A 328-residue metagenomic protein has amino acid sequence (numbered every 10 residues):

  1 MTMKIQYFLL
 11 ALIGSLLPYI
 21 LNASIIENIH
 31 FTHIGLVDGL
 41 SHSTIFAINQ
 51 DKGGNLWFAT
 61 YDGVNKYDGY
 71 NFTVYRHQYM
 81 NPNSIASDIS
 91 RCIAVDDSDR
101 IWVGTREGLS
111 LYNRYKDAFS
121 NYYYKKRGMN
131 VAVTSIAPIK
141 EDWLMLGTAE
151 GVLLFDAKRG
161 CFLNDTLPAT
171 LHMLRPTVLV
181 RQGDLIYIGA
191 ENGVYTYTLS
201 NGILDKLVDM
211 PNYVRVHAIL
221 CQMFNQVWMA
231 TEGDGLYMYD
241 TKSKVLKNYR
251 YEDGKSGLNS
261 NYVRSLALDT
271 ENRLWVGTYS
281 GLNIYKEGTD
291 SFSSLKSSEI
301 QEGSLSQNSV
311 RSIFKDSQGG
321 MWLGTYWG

Functional and structural regions predicted by a protein language model:
M1-G328: Carboxylate-rich, polar loop motifs that coordinate divalent cations or form catalytic acidic clusters
